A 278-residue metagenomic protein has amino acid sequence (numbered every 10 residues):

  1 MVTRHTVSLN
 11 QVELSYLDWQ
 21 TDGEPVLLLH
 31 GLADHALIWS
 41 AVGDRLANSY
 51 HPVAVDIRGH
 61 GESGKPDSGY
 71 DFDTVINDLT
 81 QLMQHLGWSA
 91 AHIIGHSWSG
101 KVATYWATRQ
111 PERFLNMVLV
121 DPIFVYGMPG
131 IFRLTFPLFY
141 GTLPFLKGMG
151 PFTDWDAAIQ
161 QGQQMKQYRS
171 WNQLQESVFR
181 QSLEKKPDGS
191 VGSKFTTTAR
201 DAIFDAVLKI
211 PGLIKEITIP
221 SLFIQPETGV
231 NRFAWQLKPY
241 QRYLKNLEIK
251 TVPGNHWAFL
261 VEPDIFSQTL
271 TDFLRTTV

Functional and structural regions predicted by a protein language model:
M1-V26, A47-Y50, W88-S89, K245 (+1 more regions): Alpha/beta-hydrolase fold catalytic core
N10-V12, V53-W98, Q268: Active-site loop/oxyanion-hole signature of alpha/beta-hydrolase fold enzymes
L17-E62: Conserved HGGG/HGGXW glycine-rich cap/lid loop of the alpha/beta-hydrolase fold
S89-F132: Conserved hydrolase catalytic core segment
I123, G127-F152: A catalytic-pocket lid/entrance helix-loop region that shapes and gates access to the active site across common
M149-L208: Conserved alpha/beta-hydrolase catalytic His-Asp/Glu region
E216-N255: Conserved loop-alpha-helix segment in the C-terminal half of the alpha/beta-hydrolase fold that carries the catalytic
G254-S267: Catalytic histidine-centered segment of alpha/beta-hydrolase-like enzymes
